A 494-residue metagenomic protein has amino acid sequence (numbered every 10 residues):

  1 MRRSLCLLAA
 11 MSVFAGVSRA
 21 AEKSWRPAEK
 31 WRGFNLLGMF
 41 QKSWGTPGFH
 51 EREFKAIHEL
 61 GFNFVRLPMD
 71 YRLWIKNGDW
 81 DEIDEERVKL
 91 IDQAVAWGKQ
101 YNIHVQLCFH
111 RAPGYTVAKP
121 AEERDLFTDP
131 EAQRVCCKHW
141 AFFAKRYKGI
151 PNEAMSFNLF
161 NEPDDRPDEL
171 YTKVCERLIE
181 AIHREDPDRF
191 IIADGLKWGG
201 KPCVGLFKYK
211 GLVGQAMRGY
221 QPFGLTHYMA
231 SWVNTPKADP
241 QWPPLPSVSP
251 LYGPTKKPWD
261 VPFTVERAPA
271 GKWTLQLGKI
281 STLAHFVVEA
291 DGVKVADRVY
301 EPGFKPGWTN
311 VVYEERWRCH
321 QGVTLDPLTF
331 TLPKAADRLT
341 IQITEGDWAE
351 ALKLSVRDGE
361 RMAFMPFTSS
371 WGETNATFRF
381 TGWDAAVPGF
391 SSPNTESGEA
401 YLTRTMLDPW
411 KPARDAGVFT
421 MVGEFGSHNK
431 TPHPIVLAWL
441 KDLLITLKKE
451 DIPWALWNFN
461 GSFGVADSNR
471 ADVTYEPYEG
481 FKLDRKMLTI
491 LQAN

Functional and structural regions predicted by a protein language model:
M1-S4: Positively charged n-region of N-terminal signal peptides that target proteins for export
L8-A15: Bacterial N-terminal signal peptides
S18-E22: Boundary at the C-terminal end of the N-terminal hydrophobic targeting segment
S24-F190, G195-P202, G211, F459 (+2 more regions): Active-site mouth of glycoside hydrolases
N35-F49, G78-I83, D125-T128, A132 (+2 more regions): Acidic/histidine-rich helix-loop elements that form or flank divalent-metal/phosphate-binding sites at the catalytic
P130-T264, V356-G389, L407-H428, K449-I452: Active-site region of glycoside hydrolase catalytic domains
V248-P388: Extracytoplasmic
S355-E373, F378, P432-N494: Aromatic-rich peripheral "rim/lid" segments of glycoside hydrolase catalytic domains that contact and position glycan
